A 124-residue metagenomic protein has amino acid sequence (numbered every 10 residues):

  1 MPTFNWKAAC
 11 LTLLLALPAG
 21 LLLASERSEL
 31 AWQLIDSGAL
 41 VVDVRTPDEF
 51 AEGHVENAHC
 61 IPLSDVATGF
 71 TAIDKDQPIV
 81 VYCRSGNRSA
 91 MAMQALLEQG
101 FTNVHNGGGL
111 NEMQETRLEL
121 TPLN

Functional and structural regions predicted by a protein language model:
P2-C10, G20-A39, D48-Q77, N87-N124: Rhodanese-like catalytic fold shared by cysteine-dependent sulfurtransferases and DSP/PTP-type phosphatases
V41-D43: Structural scaffold elements adjacent to functional motifs in cytosolic proteins
Y82: Short, surface-exposed ligand- or partner-binding patches at beta-edge/loop junctions that are enriched in aromatics
